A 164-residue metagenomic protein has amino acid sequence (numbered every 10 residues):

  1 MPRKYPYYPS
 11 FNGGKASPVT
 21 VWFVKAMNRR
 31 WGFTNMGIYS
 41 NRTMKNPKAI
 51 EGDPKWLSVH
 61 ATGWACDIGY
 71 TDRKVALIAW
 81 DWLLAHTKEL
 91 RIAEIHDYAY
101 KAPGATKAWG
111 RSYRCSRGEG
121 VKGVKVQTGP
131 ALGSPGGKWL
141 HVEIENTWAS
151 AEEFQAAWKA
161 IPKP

Functional and structural regions predicted by a protein language model:
M1-C115, G137-E145: Secreted/periplasmic proteins that engage bacterial cell-wall peptidoglycan
S116-P164: Active-site or metal-binding loop neighborhoods of secreted/extracellular toxin and effector enzymes
